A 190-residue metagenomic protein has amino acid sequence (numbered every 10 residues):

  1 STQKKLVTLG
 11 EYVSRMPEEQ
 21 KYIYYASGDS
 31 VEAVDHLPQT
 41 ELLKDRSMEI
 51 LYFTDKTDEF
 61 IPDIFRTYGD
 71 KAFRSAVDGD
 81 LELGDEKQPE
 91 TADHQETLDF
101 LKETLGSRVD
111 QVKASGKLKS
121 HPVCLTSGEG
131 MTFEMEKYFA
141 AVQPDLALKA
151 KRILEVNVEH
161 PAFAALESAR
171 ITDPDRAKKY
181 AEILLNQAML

Functional and structural regions predicted by a protein language model:
S1-L190: Long, intrinsically disordered, charge-dense linkers/tails
